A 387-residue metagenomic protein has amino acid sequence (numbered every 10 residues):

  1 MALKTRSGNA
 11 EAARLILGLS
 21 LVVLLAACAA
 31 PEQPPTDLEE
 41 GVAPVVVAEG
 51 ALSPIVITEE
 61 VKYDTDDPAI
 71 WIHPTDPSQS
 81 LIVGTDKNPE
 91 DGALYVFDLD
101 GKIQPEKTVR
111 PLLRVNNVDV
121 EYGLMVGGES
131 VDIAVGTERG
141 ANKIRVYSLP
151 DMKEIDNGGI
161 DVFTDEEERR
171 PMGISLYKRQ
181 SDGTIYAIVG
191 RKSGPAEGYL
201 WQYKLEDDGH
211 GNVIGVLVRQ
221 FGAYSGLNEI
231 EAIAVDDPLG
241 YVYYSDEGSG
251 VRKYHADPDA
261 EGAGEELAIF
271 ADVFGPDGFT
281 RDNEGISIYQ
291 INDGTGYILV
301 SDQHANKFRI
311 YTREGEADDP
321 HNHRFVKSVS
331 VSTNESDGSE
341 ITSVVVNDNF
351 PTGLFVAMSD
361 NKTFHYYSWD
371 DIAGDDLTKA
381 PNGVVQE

Functional and structural regions predicted by a protein language model:
L24-A27: C-terminal motif of bacterial Sec signal peptides marking the signal peptidase cleavage site
I55-G92: Beta-strand-rich domains and repeat architectures in extracellular enzymes and scaffolds, especially beta-propellers
D64-S78, N117-E129, R170-G183, E231-G240 (+2 more regions): Structural signature of eukaryotic scaffold interfaces centered on beta-propeller domains
T75, L99-K102, L124-M125, Y147-I155 (+5 more regions): Short loop/turn segments immediately following beta-strands, especially the blade-tip and inter-blade linker loops
L99-N142: Blade-loop segments of beta-propeller domains
G140-I185, G190-R191: Asp-box/WD-like beta-propeller blade repeats and closely related beta-sheet repeat scaffolds
F270-E284, D318-V346: Conserved blade-ending motifs and adjacent loop-strand segments that build the rim/top face of beta-propeller domains
G278-F325: Loop/turn-rich, solvent-exposed surfaces of beta-rich toroidal or solenoidal domains
